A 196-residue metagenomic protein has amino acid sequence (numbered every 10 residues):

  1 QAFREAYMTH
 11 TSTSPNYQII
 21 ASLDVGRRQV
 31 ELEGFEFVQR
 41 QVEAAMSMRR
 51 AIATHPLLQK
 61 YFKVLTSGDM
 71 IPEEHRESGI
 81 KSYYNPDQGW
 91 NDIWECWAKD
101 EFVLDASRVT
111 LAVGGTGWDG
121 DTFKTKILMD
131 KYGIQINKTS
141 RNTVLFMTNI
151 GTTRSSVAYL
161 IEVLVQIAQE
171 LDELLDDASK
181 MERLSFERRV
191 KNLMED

Functional and structural regions predicted by a protein language model:
Q1-S14, S22-G34, Q39, W118-I127: Conserved core segment of the aminotransferase class I/II
S12, N16, G133-I134: A short, ordered amphipathic alpha-helix with a cationic face
I19: Glycine-rich phosphate-binding loop plus the immediately following alpha-helix
F35-D196: Non-catalytic terminal extensions of PLP-dependent enzymes
